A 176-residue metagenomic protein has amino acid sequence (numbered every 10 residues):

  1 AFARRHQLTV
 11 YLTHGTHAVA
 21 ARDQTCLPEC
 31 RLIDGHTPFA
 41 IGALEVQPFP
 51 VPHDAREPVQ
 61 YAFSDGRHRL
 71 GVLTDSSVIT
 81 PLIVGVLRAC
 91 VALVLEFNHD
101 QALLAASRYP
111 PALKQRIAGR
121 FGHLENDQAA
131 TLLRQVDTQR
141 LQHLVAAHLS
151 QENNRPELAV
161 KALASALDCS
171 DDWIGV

Functional and structural regions predicted by a protein language model:
A1, V10-H14, G71-D75, V94-E96 (+2 more regions): Active-site neighborhood of phospho(di)ester-bond hydrolases with catalytic His/Asp-centered motifs
A1-T37: Active-site HxH/HxHxD metal-binding segment of metal-dependent hydrolases
A3-Q7, G66-H68, Q139-V145: Short, surface-exposed connector motifs at secondary-structure boundaries
A18, V78, Q151: Active-site micro-motifs of SAM-dependent methyltransferase domains
A20-D23, I41-A43, P58-V59, L103-A106: Short, charged, surface-exposed secondary-structure boundary motifs
T25-E29, G42-L44, R140, S170-W173: A short helix-to-beta-strand connector/capping loop
D34-A92: Core dinuclear metal-dependent hydrolase active-site scaffold
P81-V176: Cap/insert and terminal regions of metallo-dependent hydrolase folds
